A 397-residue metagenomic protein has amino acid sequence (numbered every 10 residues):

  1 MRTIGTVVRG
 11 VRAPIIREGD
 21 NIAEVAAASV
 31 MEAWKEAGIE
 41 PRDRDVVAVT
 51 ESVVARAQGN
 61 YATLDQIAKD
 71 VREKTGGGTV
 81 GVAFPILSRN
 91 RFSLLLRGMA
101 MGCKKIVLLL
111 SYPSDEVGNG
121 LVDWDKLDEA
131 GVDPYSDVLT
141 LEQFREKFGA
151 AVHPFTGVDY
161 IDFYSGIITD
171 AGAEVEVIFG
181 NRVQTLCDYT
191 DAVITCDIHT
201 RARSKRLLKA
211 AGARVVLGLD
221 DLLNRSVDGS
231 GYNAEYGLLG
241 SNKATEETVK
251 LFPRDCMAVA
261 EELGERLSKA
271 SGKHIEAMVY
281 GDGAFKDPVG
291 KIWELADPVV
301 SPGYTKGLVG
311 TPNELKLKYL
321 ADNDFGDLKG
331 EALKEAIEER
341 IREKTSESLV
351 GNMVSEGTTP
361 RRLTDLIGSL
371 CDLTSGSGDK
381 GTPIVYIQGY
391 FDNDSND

Functional and structural regions predicted by a protein language model:
M1-D43, S52-D397: Conserved mixed alpha/beta catalytic, RNA-binding, or beta-rich assembly cores of soluble enzyme, regulatory
